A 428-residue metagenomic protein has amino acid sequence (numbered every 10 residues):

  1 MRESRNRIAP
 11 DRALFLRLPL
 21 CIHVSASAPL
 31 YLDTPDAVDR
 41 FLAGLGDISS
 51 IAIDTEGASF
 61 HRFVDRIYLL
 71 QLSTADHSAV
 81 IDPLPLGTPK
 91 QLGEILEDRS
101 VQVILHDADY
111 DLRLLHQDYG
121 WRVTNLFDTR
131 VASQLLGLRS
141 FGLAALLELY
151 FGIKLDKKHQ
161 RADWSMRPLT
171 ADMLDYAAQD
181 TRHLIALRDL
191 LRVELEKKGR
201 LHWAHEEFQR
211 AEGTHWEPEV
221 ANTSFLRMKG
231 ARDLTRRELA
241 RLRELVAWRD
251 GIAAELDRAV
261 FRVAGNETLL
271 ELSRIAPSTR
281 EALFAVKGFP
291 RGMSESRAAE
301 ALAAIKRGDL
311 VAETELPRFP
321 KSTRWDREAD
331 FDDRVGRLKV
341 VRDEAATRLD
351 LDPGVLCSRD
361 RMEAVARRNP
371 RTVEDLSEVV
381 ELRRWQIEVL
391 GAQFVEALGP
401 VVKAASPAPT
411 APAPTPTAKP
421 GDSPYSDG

Functional and structural regions predicted by a protein language model:
M1, I8, I22-V24: Short hydrophobic transmembrane-like helices used for membrane targeting/insertion
L14-L20: Leucine-biased recognition of intrinsically disordered, low-complexity hydrophobic segments
C21-I51, T55: N-terminal accessory regions of nucleic-acid-interacting proteins
P29-Y31, Q71-I185, D189-R192, A211-W216: Active-site-proximal helix-loop-helix substrate-binding element of RNase H-like nuclease domains
T34, D107-A108, G265, S358: Helix N-cap/beta->alpha junction signal
A52, H61, L69-L72: Non-catalytic, usually N-terminal nucleic-acid engagement modules in DNA/RNA processing proteins
A171, T181, L187, L191-G428: Accessory DNA-binding and partner-docking regions appended to nucleic-acid-acting proteins, especially the terminal
